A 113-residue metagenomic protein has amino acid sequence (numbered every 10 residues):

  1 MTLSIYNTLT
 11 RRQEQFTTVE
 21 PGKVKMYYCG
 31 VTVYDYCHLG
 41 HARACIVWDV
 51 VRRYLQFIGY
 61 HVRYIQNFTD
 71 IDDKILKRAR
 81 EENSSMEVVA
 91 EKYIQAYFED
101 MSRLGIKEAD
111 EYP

Functional and structural regions predicted by a protein language model:
M1-P113: N-terminal Rossmann-like or analogous alpha/beta NTP/dinucleotide-binding catalytic cores that position adenine
